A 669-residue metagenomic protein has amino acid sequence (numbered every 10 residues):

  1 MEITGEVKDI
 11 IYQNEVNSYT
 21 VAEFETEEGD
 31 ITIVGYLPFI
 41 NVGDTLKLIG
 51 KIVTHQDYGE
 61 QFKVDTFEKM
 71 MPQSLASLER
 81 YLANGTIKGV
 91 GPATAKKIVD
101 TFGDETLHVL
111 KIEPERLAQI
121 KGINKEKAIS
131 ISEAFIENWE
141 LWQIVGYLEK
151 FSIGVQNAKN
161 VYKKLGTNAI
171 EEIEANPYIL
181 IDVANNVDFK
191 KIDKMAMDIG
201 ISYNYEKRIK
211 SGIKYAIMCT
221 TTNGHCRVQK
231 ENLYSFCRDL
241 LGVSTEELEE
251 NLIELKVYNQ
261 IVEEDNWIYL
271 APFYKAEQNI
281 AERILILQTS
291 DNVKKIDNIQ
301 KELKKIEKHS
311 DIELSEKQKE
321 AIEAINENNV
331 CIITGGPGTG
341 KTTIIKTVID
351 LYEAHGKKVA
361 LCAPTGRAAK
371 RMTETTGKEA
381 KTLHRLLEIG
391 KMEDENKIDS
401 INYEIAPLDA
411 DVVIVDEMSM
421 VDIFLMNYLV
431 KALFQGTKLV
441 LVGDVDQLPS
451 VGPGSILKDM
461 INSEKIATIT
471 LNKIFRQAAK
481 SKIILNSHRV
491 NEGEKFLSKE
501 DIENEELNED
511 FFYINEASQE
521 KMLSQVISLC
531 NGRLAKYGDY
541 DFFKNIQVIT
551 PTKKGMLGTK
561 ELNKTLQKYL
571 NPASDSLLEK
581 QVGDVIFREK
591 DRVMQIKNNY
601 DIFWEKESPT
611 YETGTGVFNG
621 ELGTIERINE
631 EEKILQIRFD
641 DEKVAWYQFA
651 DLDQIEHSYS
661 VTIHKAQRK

Functional and structural regions predicted by a protein language model:
T4-V53, S310, D422, K564-K568 (+1 more regions): Conserved nucleotide-binding/hydrolysis modules and their immediate coupling elements across P-loop/ASCE NTPase motors
G5, G91, N124, D188 (+10 more regions): Residue-level signature of catalytic and energy-coupling elements of molecular machines, predominantly ATP/GTP-dependent
Q13-N14, P38, I98, A184 (+17 more regions): Replace "in large, NTP-powered and nucleic-acid-processing enzymes" with "in large, NTP-powered factors and other
Y19-E23, T32-I33, N41-N266, E327-V330 (+3 more regions): Accessory alpha-helical DNA-binding modules that contact the DNA backbone or grooves
P38, T66-M71, E113-E115, P177-I179 (+7 more regions): Short, ordered loop/turn segments at secondary-structure junctions
E149, M218-T222, Q260-E320: Pre-P-loop entry segment of helicase/translocase ATPase cores
K319-I322, E327-E503: ASCE P-loop NTPase helicase motor core
V445-G614: Conserved helicase motor core of P-loop NTPases
